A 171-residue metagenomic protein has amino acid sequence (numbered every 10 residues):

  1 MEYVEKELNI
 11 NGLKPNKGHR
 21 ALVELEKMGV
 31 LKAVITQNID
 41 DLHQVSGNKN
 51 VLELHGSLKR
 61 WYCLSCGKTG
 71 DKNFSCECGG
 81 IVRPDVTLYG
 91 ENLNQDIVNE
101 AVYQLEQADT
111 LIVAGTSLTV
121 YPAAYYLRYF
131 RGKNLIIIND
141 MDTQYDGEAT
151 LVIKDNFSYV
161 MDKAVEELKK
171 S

Functional and structural regions predicted by a protein language model:
M1-S171: Conserved catalytic core of sirtuin-type NAD+-dependent deacylases
